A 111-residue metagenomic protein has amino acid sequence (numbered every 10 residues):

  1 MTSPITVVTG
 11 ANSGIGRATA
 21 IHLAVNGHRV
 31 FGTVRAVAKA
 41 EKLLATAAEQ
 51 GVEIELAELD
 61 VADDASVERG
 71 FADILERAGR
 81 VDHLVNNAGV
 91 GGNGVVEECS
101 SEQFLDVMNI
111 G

Functional and structural regions predicted by a protein language model:
I5-V8, L84-V85: Conserved hydrophobic beta-strands of the Rossmann-like cofactor-binding core in SDR/related NAD(P)H-dependent
N12-S13: Conserved glycine-rich cofactor-binding loop
N26-K42: Conserved glycine-rich Rossmann-like NAD(P)H-binding loop of the short-chain dehydrogenase/reductase
A40-L43, V67-I74: A conserved hydrophobic alpha-helix of the Rossmann-fold in NAD(P)-dependent oxidoreductases
V52-E53, D73-N86, G92: A glycine-rich helix->loop->beta "capping" turn within Rossmann-like NAD(P)(H)-dependent oxidoreductase domains
L59-R69, S101: The beta1-alpha1 cofactor-binding region of Rossmann-like NAD(H)/NADP(H)-dependent oxidoreductases
V95-V96, S100-L105: Substrate-binding pocket helix/loop in short-chain dehydrogenase/reductase
M108-G111: Short alpha-helix in the Rossmann-fold core of NAD(P)-dependent oxidoreductases
